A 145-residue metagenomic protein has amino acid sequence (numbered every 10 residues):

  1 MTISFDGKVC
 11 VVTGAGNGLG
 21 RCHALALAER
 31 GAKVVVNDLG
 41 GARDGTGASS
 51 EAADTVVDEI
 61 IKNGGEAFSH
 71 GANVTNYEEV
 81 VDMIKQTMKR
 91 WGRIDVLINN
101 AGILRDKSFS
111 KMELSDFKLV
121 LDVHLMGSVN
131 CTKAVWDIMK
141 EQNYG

Functional and structural regions predicted by a protein language model:
I3-V35: Canonical Rossmann dinucleotide-binding motif of NAD(H)/NADP(H)-dependent dehydrogenases/reductases, specifically
R30-A53: Conserved glycine-rich Rossmann-like NAD(P)H-binding loop of the short-chain dehydrogenase/reductase
D54, G71-K85, L114: The beta1-alpha1 cofactor-binding region of Rossmann-like NAD(H)/NADP(H)-dependent oxidoreductases
I60, S108-F109, D116-K118: Substrate-binding pocket helix/loop in short-chain dehydrogenase/reductase
N63-F68, Q86-N99, R105-S108, Y144: A glycine-rich helix->loop->beta "capping" turn within Rossmann-like NAD(P)(H)-dependent oxidoreductase domains
M83, I98, C131-V135: Hydrophobic positions on the long internal alpha-helix of Rossmann-like NAD(P)-dependent oxidoreductase domains
L104, M112, V120-L121: A hydrophobic alpha-helix adjacent to the NAD(P)-binding/active-site core of NAD(P)-dependent oxidoreductases, strongly
